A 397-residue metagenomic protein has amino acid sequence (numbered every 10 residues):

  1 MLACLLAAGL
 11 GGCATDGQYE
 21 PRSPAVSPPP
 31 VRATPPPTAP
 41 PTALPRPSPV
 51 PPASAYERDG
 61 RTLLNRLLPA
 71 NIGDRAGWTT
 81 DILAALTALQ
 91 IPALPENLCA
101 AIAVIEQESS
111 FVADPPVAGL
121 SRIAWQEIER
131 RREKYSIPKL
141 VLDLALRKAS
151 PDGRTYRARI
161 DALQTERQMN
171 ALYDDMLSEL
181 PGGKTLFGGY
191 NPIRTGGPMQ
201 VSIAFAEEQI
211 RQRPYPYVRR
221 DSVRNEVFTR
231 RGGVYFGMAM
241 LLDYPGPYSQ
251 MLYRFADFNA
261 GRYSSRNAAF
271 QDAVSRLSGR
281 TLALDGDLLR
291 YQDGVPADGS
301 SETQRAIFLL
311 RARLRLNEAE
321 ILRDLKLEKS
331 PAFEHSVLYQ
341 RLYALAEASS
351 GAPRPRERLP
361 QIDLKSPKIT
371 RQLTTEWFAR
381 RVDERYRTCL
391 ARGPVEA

Functional and structural regions predicted by a protein language model:
M1-G11: Sec-dependent bacterial lipoprotein signal peptides
C13-A397: Cell-wall glycan-active module
